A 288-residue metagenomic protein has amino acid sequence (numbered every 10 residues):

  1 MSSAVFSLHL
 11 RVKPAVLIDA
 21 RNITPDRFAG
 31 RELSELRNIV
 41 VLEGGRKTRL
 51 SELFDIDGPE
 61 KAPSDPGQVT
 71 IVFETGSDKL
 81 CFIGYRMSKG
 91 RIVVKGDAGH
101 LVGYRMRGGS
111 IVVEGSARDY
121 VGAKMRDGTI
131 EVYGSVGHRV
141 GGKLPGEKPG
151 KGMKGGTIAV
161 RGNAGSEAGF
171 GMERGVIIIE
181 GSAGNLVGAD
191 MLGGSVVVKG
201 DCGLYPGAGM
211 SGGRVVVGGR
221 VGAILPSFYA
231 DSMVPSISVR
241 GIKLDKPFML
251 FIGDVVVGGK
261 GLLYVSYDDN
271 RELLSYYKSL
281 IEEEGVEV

Functional and structural regions predicted by a protein language model:
M1-D78, F82, T129-Y133, G137 (+7 more regions): Intrinsically disordered, low-complexity terminal regions
T75, K89-G90, V94: LRR N-terminal entry segment and analogous cap-like coil->beta motifs
K79, I83-R86, A98, V102-R105: Metabolite-binding pocket within alpha/beta catalytic cores that recognizes anionic/polar moieties
M87, M106-R107, R118, M125 (+4 more regions): Tandem repeat scaffolds
V93-V102, V112-V121, Y133-L144: Intrinsically disordered, low-complexity linker/loop segments enriched in Gly/Pro and charged/polar residues
G109-D127, K199-L204, G209: Generic detector of contiguous secondary-structure segments
K143, F170-G171, D190, F228: Short, well-ordered secondary-structure micro-motifs
